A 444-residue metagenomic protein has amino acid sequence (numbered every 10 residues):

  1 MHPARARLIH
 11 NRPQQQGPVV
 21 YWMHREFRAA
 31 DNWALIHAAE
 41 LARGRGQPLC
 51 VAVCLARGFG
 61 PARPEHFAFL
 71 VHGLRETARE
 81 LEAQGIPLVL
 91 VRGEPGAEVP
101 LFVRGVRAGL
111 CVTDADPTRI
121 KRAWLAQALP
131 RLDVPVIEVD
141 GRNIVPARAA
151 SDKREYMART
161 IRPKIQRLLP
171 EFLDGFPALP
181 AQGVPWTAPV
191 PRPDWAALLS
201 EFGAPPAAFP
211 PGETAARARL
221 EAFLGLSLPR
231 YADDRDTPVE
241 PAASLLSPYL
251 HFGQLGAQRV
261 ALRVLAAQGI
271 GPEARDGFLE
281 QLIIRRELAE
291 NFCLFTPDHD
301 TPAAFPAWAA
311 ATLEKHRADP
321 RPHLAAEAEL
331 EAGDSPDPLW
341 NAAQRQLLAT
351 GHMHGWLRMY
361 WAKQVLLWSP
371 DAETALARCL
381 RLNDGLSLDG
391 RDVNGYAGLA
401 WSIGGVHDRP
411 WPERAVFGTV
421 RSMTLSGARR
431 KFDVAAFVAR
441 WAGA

Functional and structural regions predicted by a protein language model:
M1-V19, R25: N-terminal regions that are enriched for targeting/export leaders and immediately downstream pro/stem segments
Q16-E40: N-terminal catalytic cores of NTP/NDP-binding nucleotidyl/phosphoryl-transfer enzymes
Y21, V51-V53, E138, W401: Structural beta-sheet core signal
H37-E40, R45-L49, R57-V112, T118-A123: N-terminal Rossmann-like or analogous alpha/beta NTP/dinucleotide-binding catalytic cores that position adenine
A39-L55, M353-H354, P370-L376: Glycine-rich phosphate/pyrophosphate-binding loops and their adjacent beta-strand/loop elements at enzyme active sites
P87, R92-A208, L399-S402: Beta-rich, aromatic/charged-enriched effector core domains that present basic-aromatic interfaces for binding
A147, K153-F305, F432-A444: Glycine/tryptophan-enriched, flexible segments
T237, P241-A435: Active-site-proximal binding-pocket segments
